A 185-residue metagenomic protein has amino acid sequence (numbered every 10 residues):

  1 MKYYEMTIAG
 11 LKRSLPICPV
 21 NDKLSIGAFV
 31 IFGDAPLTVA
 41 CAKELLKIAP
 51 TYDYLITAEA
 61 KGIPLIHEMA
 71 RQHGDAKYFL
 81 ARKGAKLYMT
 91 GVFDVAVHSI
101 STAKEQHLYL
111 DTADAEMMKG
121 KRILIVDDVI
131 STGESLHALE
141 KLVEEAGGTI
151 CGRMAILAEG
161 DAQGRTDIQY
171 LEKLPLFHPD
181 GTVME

Functional and structural regions predicted by a protein language model:
M1-Y52: Active-site-facing substrate-recognition patch
Y52-E59: Short glycine-rich phosphate-binding loop at a beta-alpha junction
D53, K121, C151: Conserved acidic residues
E59-L65, T132: Gly/Ser/Thr-rich loops at beta-strand to alpha-helix junctions that form or flank small-molecule/cofactor-binding
L65-H73, E140: Short Gly/Thr/Asp-enriched flexible loops that form oxyanion-binding sites at enzyme active sites
G74-A76, G147-G148: A short helix->loop->beta-strand "cap" motif at the edges of active sites that frequently abuts
D75-I123: Short, glycine/charge-rich flexible loops or terminal/linker lids adjacent to PRPP-binding catalytic cores
H137-E185: PRPP-dependent phosphoribosyltransferase catalytic core
